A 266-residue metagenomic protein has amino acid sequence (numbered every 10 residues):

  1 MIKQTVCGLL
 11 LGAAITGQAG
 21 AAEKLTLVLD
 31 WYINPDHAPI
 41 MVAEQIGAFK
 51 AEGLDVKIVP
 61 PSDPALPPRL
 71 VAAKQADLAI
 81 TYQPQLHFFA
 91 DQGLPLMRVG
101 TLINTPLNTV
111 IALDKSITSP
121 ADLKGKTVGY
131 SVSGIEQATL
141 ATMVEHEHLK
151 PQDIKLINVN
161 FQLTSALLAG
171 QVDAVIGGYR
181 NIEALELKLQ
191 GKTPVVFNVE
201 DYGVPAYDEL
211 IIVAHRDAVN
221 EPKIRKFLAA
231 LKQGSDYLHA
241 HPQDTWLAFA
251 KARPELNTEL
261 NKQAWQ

Functional and structural regions predicted by a protein language model:
M1-I2: N-terminal secretory signal peptides that target proteins for export/translocation
T5-G17: Bacterial N-terminal signal peptides
A19-A21: Boundary at the C-terminal end of the N-terminal hydrophobic targeting segment
K24-N160, T164-A169, D173-N181, V196-F197 (+1 more regions): Short, glycine-/small- and polar/acidic-enriched structural segments that line small-molecule recognition paths
L102-I111, K192-D217, L228, Q263-Q266: Periplasmic-binding protein-like
K126-Y130, Q171-V172, V219, K232-L238: Second-shell loop/turn segments in exported
L187: Extracellular glycan-interaction surfaces
N220-Q266: Secondary-structure end/capping motifs
